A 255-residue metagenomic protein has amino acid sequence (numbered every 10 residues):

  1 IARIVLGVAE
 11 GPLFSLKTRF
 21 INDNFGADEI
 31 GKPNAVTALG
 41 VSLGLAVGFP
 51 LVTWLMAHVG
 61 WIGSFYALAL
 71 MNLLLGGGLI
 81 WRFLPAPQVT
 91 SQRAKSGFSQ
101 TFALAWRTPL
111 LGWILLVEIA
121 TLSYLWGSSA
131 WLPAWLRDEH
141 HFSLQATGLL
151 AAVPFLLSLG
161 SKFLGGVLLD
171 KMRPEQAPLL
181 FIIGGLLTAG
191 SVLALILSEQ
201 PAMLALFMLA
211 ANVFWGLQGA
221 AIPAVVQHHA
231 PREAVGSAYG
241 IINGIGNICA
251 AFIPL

Functional and structural regions predicted by a protein language model:
A2-V41: Cytoplasmic helix-loop-helix junction between adjacent transmembrane helices in 12-TM secondary transporters
A27-T37, L144-Q145, R232-I241: Loop-to-transmembrane helix entry/capping segments in MFS-fold secondary transporters and related SLC/MFSD carriers
T37-F83: Helix-loop-helix hairpin linking two adjacent transmembrane segments in secondary transporters
A86-L115: Juxtamembrane intracellular "pre-TM" segments in multi-pass secondary transporters
P109-F163, G219, I253: Extracytoplasmic gate region of multi-pass secondary transporters
K162-P174: Helix-to-loop junctions at the C-terminal end of transmembrane segments in multipass secondary transporters
E175-I222: C-terminal transmembrane helical hairpin of 12-TM major facilitator-type secondary transporters
H229-L255: A late C-terminal transmembrane helix in Major Facilitator Superfamily
